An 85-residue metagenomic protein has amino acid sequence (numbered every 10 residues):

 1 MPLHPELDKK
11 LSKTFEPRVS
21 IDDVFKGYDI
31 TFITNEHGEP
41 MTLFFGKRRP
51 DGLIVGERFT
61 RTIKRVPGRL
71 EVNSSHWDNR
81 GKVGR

Functional and structural regions predicted by a protein language model:
M1-D51: Extended, compositionally biased eukaryotic interaction scaffolds
V55-R85: Short, compact, well-ordered microdomains
